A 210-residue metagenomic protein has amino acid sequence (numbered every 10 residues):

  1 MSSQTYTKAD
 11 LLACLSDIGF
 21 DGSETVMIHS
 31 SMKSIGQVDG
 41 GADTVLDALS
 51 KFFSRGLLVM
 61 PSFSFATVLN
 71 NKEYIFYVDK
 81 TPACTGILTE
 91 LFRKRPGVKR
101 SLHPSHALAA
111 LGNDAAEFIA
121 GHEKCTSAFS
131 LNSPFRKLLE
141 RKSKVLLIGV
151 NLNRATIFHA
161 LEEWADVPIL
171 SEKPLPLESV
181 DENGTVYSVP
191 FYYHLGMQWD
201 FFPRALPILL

Functional and structural regions predicted by a protein language model:
M1-D10: N- or domain-start disorder-to-order transition segments that initiate the globular core
S3, Q37, K80, C84: Catalytic cores of large soluble enzymes that bind and process phosphate-bearing ligands
L11, A42-V45, S130-L131: Amphipathic coiled-coil/heptad-repeat helices and related helical stalk/stem segments that mediate oligomerization
L15-T25, L139: Glycine-rich phosphate/diphosphate-binding loops that line cofactor/substrate pockets in enzymes
D21-K72: N-terminal active-site beta-alpha-beta segment that forms phosphate/nucleotide-binding and substrate-recognition loops
K51-L57, K94-R100, D166-P176: Structural alpha-beta junctions
L69-F158: Internal, conserved structured core segments that host functional sites
I119-L210: Glycine-rich, aromatic-bearing surface loops/beta-hairpins
